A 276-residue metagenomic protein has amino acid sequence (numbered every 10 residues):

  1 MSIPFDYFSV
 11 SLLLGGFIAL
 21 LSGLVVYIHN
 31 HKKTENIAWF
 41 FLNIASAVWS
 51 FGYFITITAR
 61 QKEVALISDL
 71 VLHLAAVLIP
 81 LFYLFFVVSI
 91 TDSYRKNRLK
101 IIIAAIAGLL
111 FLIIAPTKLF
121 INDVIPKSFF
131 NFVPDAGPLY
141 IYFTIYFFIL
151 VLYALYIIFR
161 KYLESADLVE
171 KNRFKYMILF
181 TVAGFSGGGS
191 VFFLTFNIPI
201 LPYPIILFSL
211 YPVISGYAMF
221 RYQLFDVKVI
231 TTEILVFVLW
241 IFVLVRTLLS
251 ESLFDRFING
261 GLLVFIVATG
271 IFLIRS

Functional and structural regions predicted by a protein language model:
S2-L21, N30-A154, I200-Y211: Individual alpha-helical transmembrane segments in multi-pass integral membrane proteins
F5, S9, F41, G52-I55 (+1 more regions): Interfacial "cap-and-anchor" motif at the non-cytosolic start of specific transmembrane alpha-helices
V25, G52, T56, V88 (+5 more regions): Membrane-water interface at transmembrane helix exits
Y27-A38, S89-K100, R160-F174, L224-V229: Membrane-interface helix-boundary motifs at transmembrane edges
A115-P116, F120, I158, F220-R221 (+1 more regions): Hydrophobic membrane-targeting signal helices
L150-Y153, L163-A166, L235: Generic secondary-structure transition motif, activating predominantly at the C-termini of alpha-helices
